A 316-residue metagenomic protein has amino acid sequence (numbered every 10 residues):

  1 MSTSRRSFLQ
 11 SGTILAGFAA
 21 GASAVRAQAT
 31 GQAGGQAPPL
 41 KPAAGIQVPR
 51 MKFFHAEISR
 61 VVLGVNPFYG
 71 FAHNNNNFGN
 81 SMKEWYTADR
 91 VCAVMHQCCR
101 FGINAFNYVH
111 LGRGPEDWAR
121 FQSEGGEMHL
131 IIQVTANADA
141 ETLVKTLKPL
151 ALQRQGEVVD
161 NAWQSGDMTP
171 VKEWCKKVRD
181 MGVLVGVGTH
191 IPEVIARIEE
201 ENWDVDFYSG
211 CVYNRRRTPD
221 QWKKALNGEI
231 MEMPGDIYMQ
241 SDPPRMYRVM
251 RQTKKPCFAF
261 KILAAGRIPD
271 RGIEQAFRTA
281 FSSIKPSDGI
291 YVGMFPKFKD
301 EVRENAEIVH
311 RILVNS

Functional and structural regions predicted by a protein language model:
M1-A16: N-terminal secretory signal peptides and thylakoid transit peptides that target proteins across membranes
S23-V62: C-terminal segment of N-terminal export signals and the immediately downstream linker at the start of the mature
E57-N80, F258: N-terminal small/glycine-rich loop or linker at the start of catalytic domains across soluble metabolic enzymes
S59-V61, G102-A105, G126-L130, K148-L150 (+4 more regions): Short, well-ordered coil/turn segments that N-cap beta-strands
N74-A88, I131-N137, I268-R271: Active-site mouth loops of central-metabolism enzymes
Y86-Q97, N137-V144, G272-T279: Short, acidic/polar
M95, C99-S165: Active-site beta->alpha loop and helix N-cap motifs at the rims of alpha/beta catalytic domains
N137-D139, V159-V183, V187-S316: Beta/alpha (TIM)-barrel catalytic core signal, keyed to glycine-rich beta->alpha loops juxtaposed to Asp/Glu that bind
